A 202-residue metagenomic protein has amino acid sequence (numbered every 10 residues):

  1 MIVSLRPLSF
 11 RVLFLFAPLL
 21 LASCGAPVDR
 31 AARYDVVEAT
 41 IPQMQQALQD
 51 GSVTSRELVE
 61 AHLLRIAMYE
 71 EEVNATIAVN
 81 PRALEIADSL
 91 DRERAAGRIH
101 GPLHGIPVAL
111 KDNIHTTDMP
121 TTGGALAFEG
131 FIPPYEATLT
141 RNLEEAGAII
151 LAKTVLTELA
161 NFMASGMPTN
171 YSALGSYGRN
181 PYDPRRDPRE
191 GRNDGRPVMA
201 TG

Functional and structural regions predicted by a protein language model:
L5, V12-I86: An N-terminal boundary/leader segment
Q45, Q49, D91, T140-R141: Solvent-exposed, non-membrane alpha-helical residues enriched in polar/charged side chains
L63-E70, A87-A95, E144-G147: Structural signal for hydrophobic packing residues in well-ordered secondary-structure cores of soluble enzyme domains
V73-T76, G97, T157: Short, polar/charged, Gly/Pro-enriched helix-capping and turn/loop motifs at alpha-helix termini and inter-helix linkers
E85-D88, F162: Short, solvent-exposed polar/charged micro-motifs at secondary-structure junctions
D91-I106: Immediate post-signal peptide segment of exported/extracytoplasmic ligand-binding proteins
L103-G202: Short glycine/serine-rich loop/turn segments
